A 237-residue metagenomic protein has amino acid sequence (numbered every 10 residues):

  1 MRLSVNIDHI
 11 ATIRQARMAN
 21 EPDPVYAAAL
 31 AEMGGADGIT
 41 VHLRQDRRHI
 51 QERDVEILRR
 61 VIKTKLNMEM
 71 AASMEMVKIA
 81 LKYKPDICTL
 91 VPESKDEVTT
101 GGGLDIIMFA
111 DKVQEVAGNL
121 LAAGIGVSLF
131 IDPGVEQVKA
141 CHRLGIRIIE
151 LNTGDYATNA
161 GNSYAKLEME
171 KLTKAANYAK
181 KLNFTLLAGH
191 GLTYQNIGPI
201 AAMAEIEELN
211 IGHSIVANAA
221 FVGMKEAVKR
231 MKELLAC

Functional and structural regions predicted by a protein language model:
M1-E69, S73-M74, K78-P85, L167: Conserved N-terminal beta1-alpha1 strand-loop-helix module at the mouth
L3-I7, I39-V41, L66-M68, C88-L90 (+4 more regions): Hydrophobic faces of well-ordered beta-strands that scaffold small-molecule active sites in alpha/beta enzyme cores
L3-P24, K65-A72, T99-I107, L121-P133 (+2 more regions): Active-site mouth loops of central-metabolism enzymes
R48-M74, I106-S128, Y164-A188, Y194 (+1 more regions): Alpha-helix-loop-beta-strand connector modules within alpha/beta enzyme cores
R59, G102, G161-A165, A217-C237: C-terminal helical cap(s) of enzyme catalytic domains, especially alpha/beta-barrels
M74-Y83, G134-L144, A188, L192-I206: Catalytic cores of alpha/beta
T89-E97, I148-A160, A204-M224: Glycine-rich phosphate-binding active-site loops on the catalytic face of alpha/beta enzymes
G126-Y178: Histidine/lysine/aspartate-rich catalytic loop segments that bind and position anionic ligands
